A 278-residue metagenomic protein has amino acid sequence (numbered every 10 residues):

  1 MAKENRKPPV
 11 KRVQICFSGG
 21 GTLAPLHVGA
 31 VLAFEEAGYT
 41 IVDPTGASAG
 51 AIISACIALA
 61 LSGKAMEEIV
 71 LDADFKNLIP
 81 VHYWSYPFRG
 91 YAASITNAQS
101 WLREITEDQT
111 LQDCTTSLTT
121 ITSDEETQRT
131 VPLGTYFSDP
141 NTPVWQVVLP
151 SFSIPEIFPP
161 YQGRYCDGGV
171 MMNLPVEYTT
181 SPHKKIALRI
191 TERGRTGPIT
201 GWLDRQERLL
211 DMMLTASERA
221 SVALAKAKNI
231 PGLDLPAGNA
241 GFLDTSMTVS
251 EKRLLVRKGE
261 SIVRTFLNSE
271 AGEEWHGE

Functional and structural regions predicted by a protein language model:
M1-A47, A55-E278: Patatin-like phospholipase
